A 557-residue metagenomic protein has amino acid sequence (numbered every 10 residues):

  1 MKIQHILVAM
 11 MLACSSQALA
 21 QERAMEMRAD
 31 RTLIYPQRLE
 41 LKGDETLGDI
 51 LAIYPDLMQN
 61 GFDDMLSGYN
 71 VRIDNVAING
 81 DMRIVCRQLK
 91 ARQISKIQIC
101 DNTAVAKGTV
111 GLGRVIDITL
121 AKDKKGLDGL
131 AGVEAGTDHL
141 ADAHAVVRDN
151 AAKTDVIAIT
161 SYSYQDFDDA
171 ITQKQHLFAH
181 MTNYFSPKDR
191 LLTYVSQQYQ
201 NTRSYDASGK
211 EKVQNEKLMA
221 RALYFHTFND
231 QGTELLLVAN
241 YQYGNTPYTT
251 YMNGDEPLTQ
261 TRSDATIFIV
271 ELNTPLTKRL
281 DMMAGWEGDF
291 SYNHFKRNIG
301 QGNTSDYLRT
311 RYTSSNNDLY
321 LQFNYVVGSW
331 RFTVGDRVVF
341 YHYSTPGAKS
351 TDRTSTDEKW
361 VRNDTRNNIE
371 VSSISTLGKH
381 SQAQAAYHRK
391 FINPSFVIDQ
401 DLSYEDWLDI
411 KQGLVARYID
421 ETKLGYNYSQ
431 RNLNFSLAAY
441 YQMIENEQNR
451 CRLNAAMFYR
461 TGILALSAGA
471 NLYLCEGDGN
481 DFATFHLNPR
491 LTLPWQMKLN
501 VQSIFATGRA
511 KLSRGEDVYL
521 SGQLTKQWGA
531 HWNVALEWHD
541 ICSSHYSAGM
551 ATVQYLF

Functional and structural regions predicted by a protein language model:
E22-M27, G48-D81: Extracytoplasmic beta-strand/coil segments of soluble accessory domains associated with Gram-negative outer-membrane
L47-I50, V71-R72, I84-V85, I99 (+2 more regions): N-terminal periplasmic accessory domains that precede and gate Gram-negative outer-membrane beta-barrel machines
A77-T103: Short acidic/polar hinge/loop motifs at secondary-structure boundaries that mediate gating or recognition
V133-H139, A151, Y162-D166, Q197-R203 (+14 more regions): Transmembrane beta-strands of outer-membrane beta-barrel pores
A135, H139-Q165, D169-R203, K212-L237: Transmembrane beta-barrel wall of Gram-negative outer-membrane proteins
M181-Q200, N215-D352, R366-E370, I374-G378 (+3 more regions): Face-selective signature of the C-terminal outer-membrane beta-barrel domain
N215-M219, T261, Y312, D357-Q382 (+1 more regions): Outer-membrane beta-barrel signature, preferentially recognizing the C-terminal barrel domain of Gram-negative
S372, G425, Y546-F557: Outer-membrane beta-barrel "beta-signal"
